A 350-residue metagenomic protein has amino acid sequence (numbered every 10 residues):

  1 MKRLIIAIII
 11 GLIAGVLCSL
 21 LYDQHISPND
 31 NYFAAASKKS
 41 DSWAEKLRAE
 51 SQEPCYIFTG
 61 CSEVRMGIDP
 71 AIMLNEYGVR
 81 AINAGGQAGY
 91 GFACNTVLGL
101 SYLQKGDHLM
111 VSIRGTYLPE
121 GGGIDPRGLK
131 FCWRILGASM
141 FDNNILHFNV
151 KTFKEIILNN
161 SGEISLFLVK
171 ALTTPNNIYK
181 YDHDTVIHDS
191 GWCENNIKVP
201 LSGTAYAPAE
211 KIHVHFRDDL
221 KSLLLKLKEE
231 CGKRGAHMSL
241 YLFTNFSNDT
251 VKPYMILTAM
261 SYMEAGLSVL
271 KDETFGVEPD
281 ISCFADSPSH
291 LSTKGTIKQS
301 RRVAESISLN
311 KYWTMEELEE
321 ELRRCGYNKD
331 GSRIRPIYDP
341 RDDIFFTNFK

Functional and structural regions predicted by a protein language model:
M1-I13: N-terminal Sec-pathway targeting helices
A14-V79, G89-V97: Membrane/wall-proximal cationic-aromatic binding patches
D41-A44, G67, C94-G99, K221-L227 (+1 more regions): Alpha-helical scaffolding within the catalytic cores of extracellular/periplasmic polymer-degrading hydrolases
T59, E63-I145: Membrane-embedded segments
A88-A93, V214-K221, H290-K298: Soluble non-cytosolic domains of exported or imported proteins
H108-E120, Y179-E278: Conserved, well-ordered alpha-helix/loop/beta-strand core segments that scaffold catalytic motifs
P126-R234, L309, E319-K350: Secreted/periplasmic serine-hydrolase-like ester/acetyl group-modifying domain
Y254-K350: C-terminal regions of proteins
